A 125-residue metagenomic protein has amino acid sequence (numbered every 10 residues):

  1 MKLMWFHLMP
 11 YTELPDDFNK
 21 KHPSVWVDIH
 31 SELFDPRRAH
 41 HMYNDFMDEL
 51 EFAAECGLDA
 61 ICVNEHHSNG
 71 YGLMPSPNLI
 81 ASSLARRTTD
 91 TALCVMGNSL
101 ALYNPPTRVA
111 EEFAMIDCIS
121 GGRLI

Functional and structural regions predicted by a protein language model:
M1-A92: N-terminal beta1-alpha1-beta2 module of alpha/beta enzyme domains
L14-P15, T107-I125: Internal, glycine-rich beta/alpha segment that forms the wall or movable "lid" of small-molecule/cofactor binding
H40-D45, A101-M115: Glycine-rich anion/phosphate-binding loops
H66-N69, G97-T107: Acidic, glycine-rich active-site loops and adjacent beta-strand->loop/helix elements that engage anionic groups
G70, V95, S120: Short glycine/serine/threonine-biased micro-segments
A81-S83, S99, A114: Homeobox/homeodomain signature
T91-G97, R123-I125: A short, small-residue-rich loop immediately preceding and capping a beta-strand
